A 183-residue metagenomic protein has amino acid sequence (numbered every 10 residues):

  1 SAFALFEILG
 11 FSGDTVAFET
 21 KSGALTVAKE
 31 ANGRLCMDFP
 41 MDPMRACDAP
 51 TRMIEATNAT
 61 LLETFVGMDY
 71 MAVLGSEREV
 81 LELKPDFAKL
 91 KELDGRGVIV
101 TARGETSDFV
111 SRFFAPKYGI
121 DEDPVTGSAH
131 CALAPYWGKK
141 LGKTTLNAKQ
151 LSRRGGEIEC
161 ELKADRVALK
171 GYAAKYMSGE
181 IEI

Functional and structural regions predicted by a protein language model:
S1-I183: Active-site proximal loop and beta-alpha junction motif in alpha/beta enzyme cores
